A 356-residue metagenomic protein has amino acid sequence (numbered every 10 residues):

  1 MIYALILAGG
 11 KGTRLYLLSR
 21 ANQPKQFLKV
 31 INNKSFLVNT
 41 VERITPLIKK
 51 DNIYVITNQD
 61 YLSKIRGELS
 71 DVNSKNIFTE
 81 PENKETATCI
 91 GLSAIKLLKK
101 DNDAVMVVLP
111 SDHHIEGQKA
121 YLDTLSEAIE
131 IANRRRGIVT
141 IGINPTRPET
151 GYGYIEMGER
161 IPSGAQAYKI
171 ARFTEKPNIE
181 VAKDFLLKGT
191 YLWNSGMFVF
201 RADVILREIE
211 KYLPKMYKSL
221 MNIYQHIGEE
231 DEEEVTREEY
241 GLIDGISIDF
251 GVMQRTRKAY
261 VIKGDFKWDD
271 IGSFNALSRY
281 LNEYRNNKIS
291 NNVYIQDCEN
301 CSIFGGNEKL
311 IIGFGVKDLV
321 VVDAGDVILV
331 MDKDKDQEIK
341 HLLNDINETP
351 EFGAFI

Functional and structural regions predicted by a protein language model:
I2-I6, R14-A21, K29-P110, E116-S126 (+1 more regions): Conserved N-terminal catalytic core of the sugar/cofactor nucleotidyltransferase
I6-A8, I56, V107-P110, T140-N144 (+2 more regions): Short beta-strand segments
F27, L37, S93, D112 (+4 more regions): Residue-level signal for inorganic ion chemistry
N83-T88, R147-E149, I179-V181, W268-D269: A short acidic, often aromatic-flanked loop/helix-cap motif at beta-alpha or helix-coil junctions that lines enzyme
H113-I115, P145, W268: Short histidine/acidic/glycine/proline-rich micro-motifs that form metal- and phosphate-coordinating active-site loops
Q118-E230, E234-R237, Y260, E308 (+1 more regions): Conserved core of the sugar-phosphate nucleotidyltransferase
D203-V204, I209-I356: Left-handed beta-helix
